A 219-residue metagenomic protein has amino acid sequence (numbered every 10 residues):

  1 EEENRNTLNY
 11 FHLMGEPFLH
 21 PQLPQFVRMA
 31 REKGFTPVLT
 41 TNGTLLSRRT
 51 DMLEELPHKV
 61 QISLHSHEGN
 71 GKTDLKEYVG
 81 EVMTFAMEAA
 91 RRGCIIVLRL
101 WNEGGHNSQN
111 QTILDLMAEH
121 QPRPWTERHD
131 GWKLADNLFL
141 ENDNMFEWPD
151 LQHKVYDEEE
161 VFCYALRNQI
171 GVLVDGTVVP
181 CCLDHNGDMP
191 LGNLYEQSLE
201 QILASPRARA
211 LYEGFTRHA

Functional and structural regions predicted by a protein language model:
E1-K133: Conserved glycine-rich "GG(E/T)P / GGGxP" loop and the immediately following alpha-helix in the radical SAM core
L23, C181-C182: Active-site-flanking alpha-helical
A89-I95, P122-E158, L183-A219: C-terminal accessory region of radical SAM enzymes
Y164-L166: Short, small/polar residue-rich loop motifs at catalytic or cofactor-binding pockets
Q169: Short hydrophobic/aromatic beta-strand element in the GNAT-like acyltransferase core that lines or flanks the acyl-donor
V172-L173: Short, acidic, Ser/Thr-enriched surface-loop or helix-capping motifs
